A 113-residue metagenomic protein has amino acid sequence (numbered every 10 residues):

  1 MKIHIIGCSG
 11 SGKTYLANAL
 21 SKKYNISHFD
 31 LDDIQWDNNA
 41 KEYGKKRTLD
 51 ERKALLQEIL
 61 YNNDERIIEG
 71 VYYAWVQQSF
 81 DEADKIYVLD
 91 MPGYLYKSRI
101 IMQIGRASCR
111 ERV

Functional and structural regions predicted by a protein language model:
K2: Walker A (P-loop) ATP-phosphate-binding motif of ABC ATPase nucleotide-binding domains
I5: Hydrophobic anchor at the beta1->P-loop junction of P-loop NTPases
S9: The conserved Walker
K13: Conserved lysine of the Walker
N18, K22-D64: Conserved substrate/cofactor phosphate-moiety recognition/catalytic segment in nucleotide-dependent phosphotransferases
L55, A74-W75: Short acidic active-site motifs
E82-M102: Conserved phosphate-donor/acceptor-positioning beta-strand/loop module used by diverse small-molecule
I104-V113: Residue-level detector of conserved catalytic or cofactor/ligand-binding positions in enzyme active sites
